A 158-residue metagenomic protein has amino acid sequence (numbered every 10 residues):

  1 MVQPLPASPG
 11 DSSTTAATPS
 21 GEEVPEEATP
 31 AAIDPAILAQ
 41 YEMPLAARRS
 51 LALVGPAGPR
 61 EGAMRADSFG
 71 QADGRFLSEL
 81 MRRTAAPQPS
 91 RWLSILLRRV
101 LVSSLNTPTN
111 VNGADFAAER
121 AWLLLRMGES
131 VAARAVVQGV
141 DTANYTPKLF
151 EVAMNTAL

Functional and structural regions predicted by a protein language model:
M1-D115, L124-R134, D141-T142: Long, low-complexity, acidic Ser/Pro- and Gly-enriched intrinsically disordered regions in large eukaryotic
F116, K148-L149: The tetratricopeptide repeat
W122-L125, A157-L158: Hydrophobic/aromatic side-chain positions at a characteristic register within alpha-helices of tetratricopeptide repeats
M127, P147-K148: Conserved structured core elements
V136, T142-P147, T156: Structured, non-membrane catalytic/scaffold regions adjacent to prosthetic-group chemistry
